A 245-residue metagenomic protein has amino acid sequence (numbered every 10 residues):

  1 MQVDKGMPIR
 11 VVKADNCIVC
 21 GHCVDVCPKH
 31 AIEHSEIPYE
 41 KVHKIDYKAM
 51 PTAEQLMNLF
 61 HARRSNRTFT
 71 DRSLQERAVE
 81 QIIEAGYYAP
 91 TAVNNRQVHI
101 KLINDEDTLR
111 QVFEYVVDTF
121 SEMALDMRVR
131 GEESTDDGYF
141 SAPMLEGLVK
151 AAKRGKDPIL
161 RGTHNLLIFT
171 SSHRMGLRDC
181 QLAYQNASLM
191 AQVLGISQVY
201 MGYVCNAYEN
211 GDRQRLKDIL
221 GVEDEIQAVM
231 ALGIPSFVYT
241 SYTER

Functional and structural regions predicted by a protein language model:
M1-R245: Acidic, surface-exposed loops and disordered segments
